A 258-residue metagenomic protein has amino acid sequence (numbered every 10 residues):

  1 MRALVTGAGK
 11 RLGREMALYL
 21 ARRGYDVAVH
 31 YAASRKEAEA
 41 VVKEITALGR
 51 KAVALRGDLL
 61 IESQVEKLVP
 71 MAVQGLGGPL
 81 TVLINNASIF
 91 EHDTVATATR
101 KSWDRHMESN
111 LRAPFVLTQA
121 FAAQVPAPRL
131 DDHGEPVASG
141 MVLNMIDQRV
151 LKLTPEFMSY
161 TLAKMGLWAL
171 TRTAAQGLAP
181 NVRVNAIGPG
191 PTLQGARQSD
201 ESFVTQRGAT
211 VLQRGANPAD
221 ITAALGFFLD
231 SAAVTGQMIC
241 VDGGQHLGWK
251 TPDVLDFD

Functional and structural regions predicted by a protein language model:
M1-A28: Canonical Rossmann dinucleotide-binding motif of NAD(H)/NADP(H)-dependent dehydrogenases/reductases, specifically
L20, P79, W168, L178-T192 (+1 more regions): Conserved Rossmann-fold SDR core element
R23-A40: Conserved glycine-rich Rossmann-like NAD(P)H-binding loop of the short-chain dehydrogenase/reductase
N86-E91, G244: Conserved NAD(P)H cofactor-binding loop of Rossmann-fold oxidoreductase domains
T94-V95, T99-M107, Q206: Substrate-binding pocket helix/loop in short-chain dehydrogenase/reductase
R129-A179, P191-T192, Q245: Catalytic loop of short-chain dehydrogenase/reductase
N217-V241, H246-L247: C-terminal substrate-recognition "lid" of short-chain dehydrogenase/reductases
